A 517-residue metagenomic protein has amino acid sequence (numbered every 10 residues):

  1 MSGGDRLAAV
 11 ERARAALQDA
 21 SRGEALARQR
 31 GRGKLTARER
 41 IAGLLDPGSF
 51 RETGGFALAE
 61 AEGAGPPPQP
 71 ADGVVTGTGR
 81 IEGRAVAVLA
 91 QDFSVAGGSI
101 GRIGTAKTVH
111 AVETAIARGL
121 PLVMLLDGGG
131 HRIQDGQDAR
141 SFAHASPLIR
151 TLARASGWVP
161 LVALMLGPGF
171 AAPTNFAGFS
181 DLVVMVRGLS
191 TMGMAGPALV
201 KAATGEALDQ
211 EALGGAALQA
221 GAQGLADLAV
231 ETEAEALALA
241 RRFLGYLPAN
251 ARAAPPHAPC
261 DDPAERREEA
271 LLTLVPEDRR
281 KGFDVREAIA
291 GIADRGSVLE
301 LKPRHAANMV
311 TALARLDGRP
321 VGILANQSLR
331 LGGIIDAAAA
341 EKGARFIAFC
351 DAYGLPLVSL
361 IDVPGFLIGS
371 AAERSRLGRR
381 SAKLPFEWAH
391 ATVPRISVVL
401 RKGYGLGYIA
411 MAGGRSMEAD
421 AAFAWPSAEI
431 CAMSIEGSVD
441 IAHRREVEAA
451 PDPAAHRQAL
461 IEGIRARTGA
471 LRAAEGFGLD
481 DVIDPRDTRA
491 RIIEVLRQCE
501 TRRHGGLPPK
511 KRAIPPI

Functional and structural regions predicted by a protein language model:
M1-I517: Ligand-binding clefts of soluble mixed alpha/beta catalytic domains
